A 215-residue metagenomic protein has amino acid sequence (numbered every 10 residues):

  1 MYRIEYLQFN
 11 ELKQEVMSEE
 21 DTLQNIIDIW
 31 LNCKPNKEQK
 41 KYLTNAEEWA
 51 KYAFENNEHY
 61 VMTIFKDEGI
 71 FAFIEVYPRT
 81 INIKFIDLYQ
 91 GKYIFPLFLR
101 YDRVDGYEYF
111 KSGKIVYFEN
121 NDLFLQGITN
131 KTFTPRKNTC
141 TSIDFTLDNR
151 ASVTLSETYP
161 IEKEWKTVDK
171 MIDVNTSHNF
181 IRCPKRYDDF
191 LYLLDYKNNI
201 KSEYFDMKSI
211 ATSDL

Functional and structural regions predicted by a protein language model:
M1-W49, N120-L215: Long terminal segments
N56-T63, T80-I86, K111-K114, T141: A structural detector for short beta-strand units
V61-E68, A72: Conserved beta-hairpin
F65, I86-Y89, F118, F145-T146 (+1 more regions): Conserved anchor residues at repeat-unit boundaries in beta-strand-based tandem repeats, strongest for the MORN repeat
I74-R79, K84, F95-R103, N130 (+2 more regions): Beta-turn initiation residues at beta-strand->coil junctions
N82-F85, D105-S112, E164-V168: A short, polar/proline- and glycine-enriched secondary-structure boundary/capping micro-motif
Y89-D144: An exposed acidic His-Trp-rich patch
